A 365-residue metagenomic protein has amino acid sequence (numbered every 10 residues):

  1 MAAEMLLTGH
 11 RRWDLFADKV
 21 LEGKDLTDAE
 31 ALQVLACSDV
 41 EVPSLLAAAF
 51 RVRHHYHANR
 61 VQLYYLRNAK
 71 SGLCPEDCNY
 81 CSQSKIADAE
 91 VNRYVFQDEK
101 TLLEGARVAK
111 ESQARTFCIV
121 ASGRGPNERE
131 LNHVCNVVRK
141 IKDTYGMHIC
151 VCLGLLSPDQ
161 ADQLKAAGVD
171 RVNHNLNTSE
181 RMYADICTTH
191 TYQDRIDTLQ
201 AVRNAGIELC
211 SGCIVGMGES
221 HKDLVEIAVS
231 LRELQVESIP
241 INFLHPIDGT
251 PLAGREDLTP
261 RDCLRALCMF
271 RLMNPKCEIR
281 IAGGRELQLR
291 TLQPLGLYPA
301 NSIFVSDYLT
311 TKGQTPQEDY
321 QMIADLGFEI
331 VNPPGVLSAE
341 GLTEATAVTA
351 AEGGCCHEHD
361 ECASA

Functional and structural regions predicted by a protein language model:
M1-V40, R232-A365: Auxiliary Fe-S-binding modules of radical SAM enzymes
G23, A49, C78, I119 (+5 more regions): Conserved, mostly hydrophobic/aromatic
S44-A87, Q97-C118: N-terminal pre-triad scaffold of radical SAM enzymes
F50-R51, R139, C268, P294: Active-site phosphate/pyrophosphate- and oxyanion-stabilizing loops and adjacent acidic/basic residues in soluble
V61-L66, F117, I149-V151, V172-H174 (+4 more regions): Hydrophobic faces of well-ordered beta-strands that scaffold small-molecule active sites in alpha/beta enzyme cores
S71, G123-E128, T189, V215-S220 (+4 more regions): Short, small-residue-enriched loops and turns at beta-alpha junctions that line or gate enzyme active sites
K85-G212, G216-M217, H221-L234: Conserved Radical SAM active-site core
